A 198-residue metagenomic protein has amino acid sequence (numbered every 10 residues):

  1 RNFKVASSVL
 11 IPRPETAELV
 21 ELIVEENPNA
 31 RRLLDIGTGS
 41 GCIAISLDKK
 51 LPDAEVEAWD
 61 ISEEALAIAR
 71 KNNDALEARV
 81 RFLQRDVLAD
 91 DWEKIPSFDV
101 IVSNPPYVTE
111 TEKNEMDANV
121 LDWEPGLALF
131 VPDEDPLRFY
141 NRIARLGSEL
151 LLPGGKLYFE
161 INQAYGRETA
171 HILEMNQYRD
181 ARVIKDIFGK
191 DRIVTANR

Functional and structural regions predicted by a protein language model:
R1-L51, V56-I68, T195: SAM-dependent Rossmann-like transferase core, predominantly class I methyltransferases with a strong bias toward
K50-E55, W59-R198: S-adenosylmethionine
